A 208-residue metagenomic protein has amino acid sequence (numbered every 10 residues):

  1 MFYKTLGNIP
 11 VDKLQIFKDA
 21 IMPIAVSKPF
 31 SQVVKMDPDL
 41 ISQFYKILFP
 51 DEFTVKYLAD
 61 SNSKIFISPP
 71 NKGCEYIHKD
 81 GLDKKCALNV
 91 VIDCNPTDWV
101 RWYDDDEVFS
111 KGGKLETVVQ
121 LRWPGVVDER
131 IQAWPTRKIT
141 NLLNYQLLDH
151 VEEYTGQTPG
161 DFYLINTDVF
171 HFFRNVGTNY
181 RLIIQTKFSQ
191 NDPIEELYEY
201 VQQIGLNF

Functional and structural regions predicted by a protein language model:
M1-S68, K72-E75: Non-heme Fe(II)/2-oxoglutarate
T5, F66, N89-V91, V100-Y103 (+3 more regions): A structural signal for short, well-ordered beta-strand segments and their strand-loop junctions that often border
P10, D93, K187-N191: Solvent-exposed residues in well-ordered beta-strands and their adjoining turns, especially edge/terminal strands
K56-D60, D83, G156-T158, G177: A generic structural signal for short, non-catalytic loop/turn and secondary-structure boundary residues
N62-S63, K85-N89, G160, N179-I183: Extracellular structured ligand-interaction cores
S68-P70, I77-D80, I165-D168, Q185-T186: Short His-Asn-centered micro-motif
P69-P159: Catalytic core of non-heme Fe(II) oxygenases with the double-stranded beta-helix
L121-F208: Catalytic core of Fe(II)/2-oxoglutarate
